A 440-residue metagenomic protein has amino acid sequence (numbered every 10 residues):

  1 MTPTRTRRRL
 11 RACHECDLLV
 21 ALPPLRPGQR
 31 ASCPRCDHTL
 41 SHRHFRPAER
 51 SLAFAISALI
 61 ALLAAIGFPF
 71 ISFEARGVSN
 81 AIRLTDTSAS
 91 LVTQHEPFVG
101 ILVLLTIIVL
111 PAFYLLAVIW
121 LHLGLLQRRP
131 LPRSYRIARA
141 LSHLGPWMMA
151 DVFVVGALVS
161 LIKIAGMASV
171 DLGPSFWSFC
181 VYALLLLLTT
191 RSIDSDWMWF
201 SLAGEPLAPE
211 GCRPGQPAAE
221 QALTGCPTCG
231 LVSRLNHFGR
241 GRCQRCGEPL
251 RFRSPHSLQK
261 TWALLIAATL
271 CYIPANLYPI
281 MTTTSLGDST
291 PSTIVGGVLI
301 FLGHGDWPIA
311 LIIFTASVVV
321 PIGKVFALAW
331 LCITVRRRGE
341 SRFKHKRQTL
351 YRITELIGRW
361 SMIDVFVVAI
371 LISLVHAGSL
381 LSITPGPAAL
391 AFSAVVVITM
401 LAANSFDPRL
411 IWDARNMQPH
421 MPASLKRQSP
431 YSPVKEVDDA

Functional and structural regions predicted by a protein language model:
M1-A440: Long C-terminal interaction/binding lobes of large macromolecular proteins
